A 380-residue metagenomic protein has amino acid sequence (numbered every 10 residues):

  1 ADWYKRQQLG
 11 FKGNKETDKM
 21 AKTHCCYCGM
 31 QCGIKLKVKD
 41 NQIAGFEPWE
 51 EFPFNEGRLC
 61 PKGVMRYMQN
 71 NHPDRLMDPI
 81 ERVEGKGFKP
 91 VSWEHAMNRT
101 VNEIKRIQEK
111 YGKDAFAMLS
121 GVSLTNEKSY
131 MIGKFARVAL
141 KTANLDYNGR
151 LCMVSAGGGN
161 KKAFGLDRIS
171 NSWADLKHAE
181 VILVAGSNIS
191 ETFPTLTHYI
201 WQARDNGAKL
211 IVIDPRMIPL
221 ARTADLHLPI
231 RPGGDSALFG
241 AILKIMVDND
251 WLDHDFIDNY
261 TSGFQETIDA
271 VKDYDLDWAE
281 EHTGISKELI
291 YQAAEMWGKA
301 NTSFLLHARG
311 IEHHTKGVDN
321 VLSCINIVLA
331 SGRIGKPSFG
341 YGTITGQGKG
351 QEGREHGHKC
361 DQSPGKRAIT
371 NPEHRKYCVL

Functional and structural regions predicted by a protein language model:
A1, K5-N249, S286, Y377: N-terminal export/assembly segments and adjacent metallocofactor-ligating motifs of anaerobic energy-metabolism
N98-T142, R309, K316-C360: A short, flexible N-terminal coil/short beta segment enriched in small residues
M153-K336, T345-L380: Non-catalytic alpha/beta scaffold blocks inside enzyme catalytic domains
